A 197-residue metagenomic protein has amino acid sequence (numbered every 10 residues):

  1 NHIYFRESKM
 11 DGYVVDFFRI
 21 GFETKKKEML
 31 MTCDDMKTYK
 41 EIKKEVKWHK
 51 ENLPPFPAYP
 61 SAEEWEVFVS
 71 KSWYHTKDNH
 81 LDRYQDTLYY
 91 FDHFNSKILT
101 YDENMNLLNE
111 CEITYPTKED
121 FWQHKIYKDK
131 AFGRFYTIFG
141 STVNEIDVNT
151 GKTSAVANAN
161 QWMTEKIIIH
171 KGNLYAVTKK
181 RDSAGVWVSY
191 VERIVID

Functional and structural regions predicted by a protein language model:
N1-E23, E28-P54, D82-H93, I126-F139 (+2 more regions): Short beta-strand elements that form the blades of beta-propeller/WD-repeat-like and other beta-sheet-rich scaffold
F17-R19, I98-T100, E145-D147, V191-R193: Conserved blade-register residue in beta-propeller folds
F22-E23, D102-N106, D147-G151, V195-D197: Short loop/turn segments that connect beta-strands within beta-propeller blades
L30, P60-S72, L107-K118, K152-A157: A short beta-strand motif characteristic of beta-propeller blades
V46-S70, Y74-N79, H124-I126: Signature of short aromatic-glycine-proline-rich micro-motifs recurring in repeat-based ectodomains
S70-F132: Long, positively charged binding patches that form subdomain-scale interaction surfaces for polyanionic ligands
E112-K125, T150-K171: Conserved blade-ending motifs and adjacent loop-strand segments that build the rim/top face of beta-propeller domains
A159-H170, V177, W187-V195: C-terminal regions of proteins
